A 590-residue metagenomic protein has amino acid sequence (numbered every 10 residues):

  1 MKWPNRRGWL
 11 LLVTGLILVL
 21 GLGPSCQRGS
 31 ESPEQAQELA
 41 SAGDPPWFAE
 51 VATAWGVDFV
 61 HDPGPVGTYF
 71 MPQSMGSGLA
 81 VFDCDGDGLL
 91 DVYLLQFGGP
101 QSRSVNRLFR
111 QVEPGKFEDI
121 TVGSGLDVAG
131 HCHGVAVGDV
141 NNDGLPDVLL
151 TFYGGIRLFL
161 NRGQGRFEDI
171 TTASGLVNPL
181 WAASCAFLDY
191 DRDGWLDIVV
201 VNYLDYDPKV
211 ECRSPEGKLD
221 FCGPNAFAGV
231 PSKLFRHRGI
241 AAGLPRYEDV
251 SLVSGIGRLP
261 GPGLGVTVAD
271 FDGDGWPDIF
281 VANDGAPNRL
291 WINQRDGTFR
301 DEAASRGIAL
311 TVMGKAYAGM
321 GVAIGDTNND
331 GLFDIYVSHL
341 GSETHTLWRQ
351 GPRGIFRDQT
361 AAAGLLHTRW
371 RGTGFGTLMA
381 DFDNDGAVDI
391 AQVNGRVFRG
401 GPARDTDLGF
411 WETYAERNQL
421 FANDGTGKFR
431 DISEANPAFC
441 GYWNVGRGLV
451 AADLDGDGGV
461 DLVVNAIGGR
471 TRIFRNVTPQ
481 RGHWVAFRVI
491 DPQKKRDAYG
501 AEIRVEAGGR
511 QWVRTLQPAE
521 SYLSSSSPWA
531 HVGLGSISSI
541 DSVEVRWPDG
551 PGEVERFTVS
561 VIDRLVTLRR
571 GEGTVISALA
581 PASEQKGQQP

Functional and structural regions predicted by a protein language model:
L11-G23: Bacterial N-terminal signal peptides
G29, A40, D44-W47, W55 (+2 more regions): Gly/Ser/Thr/Pro-enriched helix-cap/hinge segments flanking short amphipathic alpha-helices
F48-V51, K116-G125, R166-L176, L244-G257 (+3 more regions): Blade-edge beta-strand/turn elements of extracellular beta-propeller and related beta-sheet repeat scaffolds
V57-G78, S124-A136, G175-A186, A228 (+7 more regions): Repeat-based blade/solenoid architectures
G76-G86, R110, H131-P146, R157-L160 (+9 more regions): Beta-propeller blade termini
G88-Q96, D143-F152, I198-N202, D278-N283 (+4 more regions): Hydrophobic beta-strand segments that make up the repeating blades of beta-propeller and related beta-repeat
L95-R103, N202-F227, V393-T413: Short, conserved, GDST-rich strand-edge loop motifs in beta-rich repeat architectures
I120-V137, L145, L150-Y190, V200-N225 (+2 more regions): Asp-box/WD-like beta-propeller blade repeats and closely related beta-sheet repeat scaffolds
